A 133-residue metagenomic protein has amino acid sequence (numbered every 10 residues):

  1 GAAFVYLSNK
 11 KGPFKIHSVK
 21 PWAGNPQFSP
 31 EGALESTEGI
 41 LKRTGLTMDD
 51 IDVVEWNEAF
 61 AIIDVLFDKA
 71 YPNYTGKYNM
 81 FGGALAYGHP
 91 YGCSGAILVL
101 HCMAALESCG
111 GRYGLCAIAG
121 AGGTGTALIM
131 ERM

Functional and structural regions predicted by a protein language model:
G1-E31, E35, R43, L100-H101 (+3 more regions): Condensing-enzyme catalytic core mediating Claisen C-C bond formation in acyl metabolism
S8, S18-K20, E55-E58, G82 (+3 more regions): Active-site proximal loops enriched in glycine and acidic residues that flank catalytic Cys/His/Asp and coordinate
H17, G24-A86: Active-site pocket-lining segment
V65-K69, N73-N79, A84-M130: Internal helix-turn-beta structural module
